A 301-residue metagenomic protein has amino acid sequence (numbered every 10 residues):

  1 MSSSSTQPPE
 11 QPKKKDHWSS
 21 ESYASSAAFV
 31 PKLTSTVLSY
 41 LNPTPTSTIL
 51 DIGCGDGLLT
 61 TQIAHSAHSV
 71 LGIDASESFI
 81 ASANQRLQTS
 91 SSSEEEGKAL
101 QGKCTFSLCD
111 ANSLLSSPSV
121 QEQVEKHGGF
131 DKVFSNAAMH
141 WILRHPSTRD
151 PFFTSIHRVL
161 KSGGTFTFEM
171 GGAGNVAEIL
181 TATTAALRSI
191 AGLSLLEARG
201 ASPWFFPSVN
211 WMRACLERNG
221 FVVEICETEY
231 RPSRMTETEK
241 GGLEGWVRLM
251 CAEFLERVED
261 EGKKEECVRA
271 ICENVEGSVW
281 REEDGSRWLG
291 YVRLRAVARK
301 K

Functional and structural regions predicted by a protein language model:
M1-S47, L58-Q62, R86-T89, D110-S113: Conserved class I S-adenosyl-L-methionine
T48-E122: Class I SAM-dependent methyltransferase SAM/SAH-binding core
S117-V133: A short acidic, Gly/Pro-enriched loop at the edge of an enzyme's catalytic core that lines a small-molecule cofactor
D131-S147: A short SAM/SAH-binding and catalytic strip from SAM-dependent methyltransferases
T148-S162: A short glycine-rich, Lys/Arg-flanked "PGG" loop and its adjoining helix->strand segment in the class I
T165-A191: Conserved class I S-adenosyl-L-methionine
F205-N219: Short alpha-helix
V222-G285: C-terminal helical/coil "lid" or tail adjacent to the Rossmann-like core of SAM-dependent
